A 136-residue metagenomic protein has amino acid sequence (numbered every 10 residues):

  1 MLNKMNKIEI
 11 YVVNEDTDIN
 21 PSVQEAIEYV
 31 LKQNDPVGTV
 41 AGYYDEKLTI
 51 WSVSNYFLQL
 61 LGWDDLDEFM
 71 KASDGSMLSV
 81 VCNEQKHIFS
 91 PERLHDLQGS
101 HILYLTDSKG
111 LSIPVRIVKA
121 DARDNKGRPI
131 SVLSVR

Functional and structural regions predicted by a protein language model:
M1-E46, S112, V118-K119, R123-R136: PAS-family sensory modules
A26, S73-L111: Terminal output helix/cap of sensory domains in signal transduction proteins
Y29, Q59, H87: Charged/polar, solvent-exposed surface patches and flexible loops
Y43, K71-D74, L94, G127: Disordered, low-complexity tails and leader-like regions
K47-Q59: PAS/LOV sensory domain surfaces, especially short acidic/polar patches at coil-to-helix junctions
V53-N55, D65, I117, S134: Short clusters of small/polar residues that mark proteolytic maturation junctions
F57-K71: PAS/PAS-like sensory domain cap-loop motif
